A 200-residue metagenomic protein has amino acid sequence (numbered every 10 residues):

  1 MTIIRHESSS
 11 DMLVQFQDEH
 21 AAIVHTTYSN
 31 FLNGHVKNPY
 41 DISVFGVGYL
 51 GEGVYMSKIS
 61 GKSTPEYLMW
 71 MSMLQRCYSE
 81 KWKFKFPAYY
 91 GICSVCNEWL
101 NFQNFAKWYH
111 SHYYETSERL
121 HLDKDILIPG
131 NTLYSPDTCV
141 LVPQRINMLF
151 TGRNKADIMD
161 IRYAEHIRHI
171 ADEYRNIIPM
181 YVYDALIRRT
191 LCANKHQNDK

Functional and structural regions predicted by a protein language model:
M1-R5: Short beta-strand-centered aromatic/proline hotspots
S8-F45, S135-T138: BZIP DNA-binding basic region
E19, V24, E165-R168, K195: Intrinsically disordered, low-complexity cationic segments
F31-K37, E80, R175-I177, R188-R189 (+1 more regions): Short loop/turn hinge sites at secondary-structure boundaries
D41-I59, Q75-Y78: Start-of-domain signal
S57-E66, M71-S79, K85-Y163: Short, cationic Gly/His-enriched loop motifs
N154-D184, T190: Charged/polar low-complexity intrinsically disordered segments, enriched in acidic residues
C192-K200: Short intrinsically disordered terminal tails
